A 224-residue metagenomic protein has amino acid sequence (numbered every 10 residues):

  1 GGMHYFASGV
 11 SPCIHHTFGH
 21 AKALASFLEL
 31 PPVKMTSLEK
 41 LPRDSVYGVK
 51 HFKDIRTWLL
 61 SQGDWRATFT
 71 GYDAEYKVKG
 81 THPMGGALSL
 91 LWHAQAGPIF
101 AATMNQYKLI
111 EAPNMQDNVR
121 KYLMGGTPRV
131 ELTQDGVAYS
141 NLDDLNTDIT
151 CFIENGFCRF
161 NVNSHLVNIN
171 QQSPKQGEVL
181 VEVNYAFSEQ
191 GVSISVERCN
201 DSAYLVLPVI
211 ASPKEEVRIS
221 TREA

Functional and structural regions predicted by a protein language model:
G1-A224: Extended polysaccharide-engagement surfaces of secreted carbohydrate-active enzymes
